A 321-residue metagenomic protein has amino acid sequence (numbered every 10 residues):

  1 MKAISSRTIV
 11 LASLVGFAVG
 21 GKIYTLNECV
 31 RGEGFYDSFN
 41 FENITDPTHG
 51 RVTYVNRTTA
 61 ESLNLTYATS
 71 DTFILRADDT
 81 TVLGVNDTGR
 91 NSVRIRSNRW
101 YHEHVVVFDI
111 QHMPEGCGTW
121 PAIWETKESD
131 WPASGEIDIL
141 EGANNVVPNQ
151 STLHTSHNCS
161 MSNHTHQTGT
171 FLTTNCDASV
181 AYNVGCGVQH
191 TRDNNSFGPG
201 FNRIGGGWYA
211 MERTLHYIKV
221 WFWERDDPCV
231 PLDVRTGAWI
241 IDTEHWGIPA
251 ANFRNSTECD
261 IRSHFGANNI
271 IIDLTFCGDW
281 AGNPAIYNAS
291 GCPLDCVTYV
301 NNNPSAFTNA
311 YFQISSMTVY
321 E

Functional and structural regions predicted by a protein language model:
A3, G21-E321: GH16 jelly-roll
A3-G20: Cleavable N-terminal signal peptides of Sec/SRP-targeted secreted and luminal proteins
